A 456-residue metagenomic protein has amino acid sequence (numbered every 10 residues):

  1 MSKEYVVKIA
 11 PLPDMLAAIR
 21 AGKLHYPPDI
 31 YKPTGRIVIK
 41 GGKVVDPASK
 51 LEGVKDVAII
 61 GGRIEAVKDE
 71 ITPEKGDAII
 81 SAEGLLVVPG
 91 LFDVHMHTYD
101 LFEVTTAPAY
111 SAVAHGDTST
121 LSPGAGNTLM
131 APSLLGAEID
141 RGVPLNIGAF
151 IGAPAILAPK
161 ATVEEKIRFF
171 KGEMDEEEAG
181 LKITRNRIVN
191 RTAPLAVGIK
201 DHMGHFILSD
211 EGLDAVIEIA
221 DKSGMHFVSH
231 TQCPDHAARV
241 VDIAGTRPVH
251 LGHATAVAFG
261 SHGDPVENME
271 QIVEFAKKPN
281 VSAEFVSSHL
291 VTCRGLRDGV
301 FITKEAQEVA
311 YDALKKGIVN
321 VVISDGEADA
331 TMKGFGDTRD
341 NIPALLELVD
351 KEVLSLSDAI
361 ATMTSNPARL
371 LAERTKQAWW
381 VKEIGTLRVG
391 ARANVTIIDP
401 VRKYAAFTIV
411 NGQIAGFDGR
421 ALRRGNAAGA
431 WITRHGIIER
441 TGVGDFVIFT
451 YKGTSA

Functional and structural regions predicted by a protein language model:
Y5-A18, H25-P28, T106-H202: Divalent-metal coordination cores built from histidine and acidic residues
I9-V88: Histidine-rich, glycine-flanked metal-binding segment
G42, V57, G62, G84 (+11 more regions): Divalent metal-coordination and catalytic microenvironments
L85-A107: Di-metal (Zn2+ and/or Mg2+/Mn2+) metal-binding site signature of metallo-dependent hydrolases with the MBL/beta-CASP
G198-D312, K316-K333: Active-site core of metal-dependent hydrolases
A310-I397: His/Asp/Glu-enriched, well-ordered alpha-helical/loop segment that forms or immediately abuts the divalent-metal
K376-I438: C-terminal cap of metal-dependent C-N hydrolases
G436-A456: Long, low-complexity intrinsically disordered regions
